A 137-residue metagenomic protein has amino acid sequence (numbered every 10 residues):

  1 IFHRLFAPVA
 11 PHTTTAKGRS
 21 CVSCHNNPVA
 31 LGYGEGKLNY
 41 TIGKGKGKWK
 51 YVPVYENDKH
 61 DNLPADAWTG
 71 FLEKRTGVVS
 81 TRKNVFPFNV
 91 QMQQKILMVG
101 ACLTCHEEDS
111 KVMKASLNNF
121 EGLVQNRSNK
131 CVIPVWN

Functional and structural regions predicted by a protein language model:
I1-N137: C-type cytochrome heme-c attachment and multiheme electron-transfer modules
